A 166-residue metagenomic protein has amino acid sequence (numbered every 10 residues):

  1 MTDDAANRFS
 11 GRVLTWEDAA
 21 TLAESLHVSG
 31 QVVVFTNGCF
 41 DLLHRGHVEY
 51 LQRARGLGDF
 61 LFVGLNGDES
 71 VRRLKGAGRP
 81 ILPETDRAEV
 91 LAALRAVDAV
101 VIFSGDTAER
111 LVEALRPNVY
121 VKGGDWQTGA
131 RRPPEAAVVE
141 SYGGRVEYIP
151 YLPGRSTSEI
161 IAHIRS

Functional and structural regions predicted by a protein language model:
M1-S166: Nucleotidyltransferase catalytic core that binds NTPs
